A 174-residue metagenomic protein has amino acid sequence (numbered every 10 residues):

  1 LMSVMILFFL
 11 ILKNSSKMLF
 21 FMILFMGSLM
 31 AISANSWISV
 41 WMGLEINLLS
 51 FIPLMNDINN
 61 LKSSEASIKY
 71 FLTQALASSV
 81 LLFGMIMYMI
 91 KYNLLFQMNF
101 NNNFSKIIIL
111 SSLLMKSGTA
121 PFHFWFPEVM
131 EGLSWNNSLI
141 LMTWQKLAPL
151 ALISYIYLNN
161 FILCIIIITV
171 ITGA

Functional and structural regions predicted by a protein language model:
L1-A174: Core, highly hydrophobic multi-pass alpha-helical transmembrane subunits of bioenergetic inner membranes
